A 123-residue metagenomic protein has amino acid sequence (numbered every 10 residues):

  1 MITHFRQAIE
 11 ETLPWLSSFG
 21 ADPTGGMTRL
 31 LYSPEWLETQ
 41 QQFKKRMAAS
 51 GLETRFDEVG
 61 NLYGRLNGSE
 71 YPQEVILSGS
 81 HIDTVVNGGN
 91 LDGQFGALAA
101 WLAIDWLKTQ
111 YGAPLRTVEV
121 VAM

Functional and structural regions predicted by a protein language model:
M1-A8, T28-E35, T39, D92-F95: Catalytic cores of large soluble enzymes that bind and process phosphate-bearing ligands
M1-G25: N-terminal hydrophobic or amphipathic helices/low-complexity stretches enriched in small/hydrophobic/Pro/Gly
F5-T12, E35, T39, F43 (+3 more regions): General structural feature for long, well-ordered alpha-helical segments within catalytic domains of soluble enzymes
L13, S17-G20, S50-T54, I104-Y111: Structural signal for hydrophobic packing residues in well-ordered secondary-structure cores of soluble enzyme domains
A21-N67: A non-catalytic alpha/beta surface segment that caps or lines the substrate-entry region of metallo-dependent hydrolase
A49-S50, L62-D92, A100: Catalytic-core environment of secreted peptidases
E58, S80-I82, M123: Fold-independent oxyanion-binding glycine-rich loops and adjacent beta-strand/coil segments at enzyme active sites
S78, G88-M123: Alpha-helical metal-binding/catalytic segments enriched in His/Glu/Asp
